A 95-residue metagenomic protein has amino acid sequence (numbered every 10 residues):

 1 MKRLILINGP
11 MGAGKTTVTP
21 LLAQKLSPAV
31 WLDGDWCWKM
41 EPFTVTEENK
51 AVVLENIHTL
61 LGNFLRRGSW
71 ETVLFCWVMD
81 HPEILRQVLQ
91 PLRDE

Functional and structural regions predicted by a protein language model:
M1-L4, W70: Pre-Walker A (Motif I) flank of P-loop NTPase domains
I7: Hydrophobic anchor at the beta1->P-loop junction of P-loop NTPases
P10: P-loop (Walker A) phosphate-binding loop of NTP-binding proteins
A13, T17-G62: Conserved substrate/cofactor phosphate-moiety recognition/catalytic segment in nucleotide-dependent phosphotransferases
V52-E95: Glycine-rich phosphate-binding loop used to anchor ATP phosphates in small-molecule kinases, encompassing both
